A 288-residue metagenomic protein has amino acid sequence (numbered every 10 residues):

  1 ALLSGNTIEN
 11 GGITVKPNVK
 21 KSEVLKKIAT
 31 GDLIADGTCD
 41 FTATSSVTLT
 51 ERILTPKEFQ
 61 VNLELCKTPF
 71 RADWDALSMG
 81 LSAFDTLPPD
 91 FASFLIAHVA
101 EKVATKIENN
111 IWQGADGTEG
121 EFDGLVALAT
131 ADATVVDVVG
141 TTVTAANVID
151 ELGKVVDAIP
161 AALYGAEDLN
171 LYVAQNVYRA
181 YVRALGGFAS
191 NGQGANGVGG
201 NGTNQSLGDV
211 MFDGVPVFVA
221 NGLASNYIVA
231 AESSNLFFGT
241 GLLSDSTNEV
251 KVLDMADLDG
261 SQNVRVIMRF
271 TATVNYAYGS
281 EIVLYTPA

Functional and structural regions predicted by a protein language model:
A1-D32, D123, A127-T142, A146 (+1 more regions): Sequence/fold signature of self-assembling virion shell proteins
L2-L77: Assembly/oligomerization interface modules of large self-assembling protein complexes
K67, A129, Q175-V177, F270: Short, flexible loop/turn elements at secondary-structure junctions
W74-A158, Y285-A288: Alpha-helical scaffold segments that mediate packing/assembly in large oligomeric complexes
D75, N110-D116, A166-A174, Q193-N196: Short coil/turn segments at secondary-structure boundaries
A100, A104, E108, Q175 (+2 more regions): Internal mixed-charge
D150-F188: Ordered core of a single globular domain
